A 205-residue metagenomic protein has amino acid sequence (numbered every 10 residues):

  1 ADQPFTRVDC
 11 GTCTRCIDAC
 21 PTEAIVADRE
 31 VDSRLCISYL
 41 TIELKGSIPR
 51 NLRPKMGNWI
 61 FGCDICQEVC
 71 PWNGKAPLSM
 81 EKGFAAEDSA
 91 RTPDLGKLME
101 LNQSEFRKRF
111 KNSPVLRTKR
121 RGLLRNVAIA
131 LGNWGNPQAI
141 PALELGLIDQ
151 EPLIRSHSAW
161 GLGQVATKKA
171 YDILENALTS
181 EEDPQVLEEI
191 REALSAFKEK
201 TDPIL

Functional and structural regions predicted by a protein language model:
A1-D18: Glycine-rich adenosyl-nucleotide cofactor-binding module
A1-F5, S33-L52, Q103-R107: Short, charged low-complexity linear segments at domain edges
R15-Y39, W59-G83, A142: Iron-sulfur cluster-binding cysteine motifs and their immediate structural context in ferredoxin-like electron-transfer
L52-F84, L101, E105-L116, G122-I129: C-terminal amphipathic alpha-helical segment
F84-G96, L116, I129, Q138: Conserved nucleotide- and phosphate/pyrophosphate-binding catalytic cores in adenylate/nucleotidyl-handling enzymes
E105-R109, N136-I148, T167-T179, T201-L205: Amphipathic alpha-helical scaffolding segments comprising HEAT/armadillo-like alpha-solenoid repeats
R120, Q150-P152, E182-D183: Short inter-helical turns and helix N-cap capping residues of alpha-solenoid HEAT/ARM repeat scaffolds
L124-G135, L145, R155-T167, L187-K200: Structural detector for internal amphipathic alpha-helices that build alpha-solenoid repeat scaffolds
